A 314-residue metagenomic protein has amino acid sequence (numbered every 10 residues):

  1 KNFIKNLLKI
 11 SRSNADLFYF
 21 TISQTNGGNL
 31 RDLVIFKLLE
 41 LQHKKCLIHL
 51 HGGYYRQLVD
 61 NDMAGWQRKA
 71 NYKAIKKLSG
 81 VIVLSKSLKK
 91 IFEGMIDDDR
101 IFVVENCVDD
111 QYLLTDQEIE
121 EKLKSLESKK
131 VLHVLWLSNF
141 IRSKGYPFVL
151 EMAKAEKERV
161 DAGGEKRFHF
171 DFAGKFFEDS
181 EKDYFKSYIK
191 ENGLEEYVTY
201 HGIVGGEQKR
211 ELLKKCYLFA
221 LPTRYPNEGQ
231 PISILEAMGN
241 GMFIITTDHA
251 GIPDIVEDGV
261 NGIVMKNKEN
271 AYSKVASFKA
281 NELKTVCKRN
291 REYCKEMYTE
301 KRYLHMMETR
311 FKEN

Functional and structural regions predicted by a protein language model:
A70-Q117: Donor nucleotide-sugar binding/catalytic pocket of nucleotide-sugar-dependent glycosyltransferases
I119-A155, D171-F172: Conserved donor-binding/catalytic core segment of Leloir-type glycosyltransferases
L137, F168-Y184, G202-I203: Glycosyltransferase donor-sugar binding loop
K182-V204: Nucleotide-activated donor-binding/catalytic signature segment of Leloir-type glycosyltransferases, i.e., the conserved
K214-E228, M242: Acidic donor-binding loop of glycosyltransferase active sites
G239, F243-T246, V256: Short hydrophobic beta-strand element within catalytic cores of glycosyltransferases and related nucleotide-activated
E257-E269, A276-L283: Conserved acidic donor-binding segment of nucleotide-sugar-dependent glycosyltransferases
K284-K312: A charged, aromatic-enriched C-terminal amphipathic alpha-helix characteristic of glycosyltransferases across folds
